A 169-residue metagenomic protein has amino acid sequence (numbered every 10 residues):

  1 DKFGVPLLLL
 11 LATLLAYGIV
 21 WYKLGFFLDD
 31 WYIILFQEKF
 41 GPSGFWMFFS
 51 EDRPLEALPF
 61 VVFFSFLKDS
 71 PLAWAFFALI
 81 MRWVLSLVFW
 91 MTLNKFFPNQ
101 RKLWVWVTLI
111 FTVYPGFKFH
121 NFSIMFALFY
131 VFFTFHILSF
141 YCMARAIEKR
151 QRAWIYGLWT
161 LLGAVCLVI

Functional and structural regions predicted by a protein language model:
D1-L15: Start-transfer (signal-anchor) and selected internal transmembrane alpha helices of multi-pass inner/ER membrane
L15-F36: Helix-to-loop transition at the C-terminal end of transmembrane segments
W46-D69, I80: Short hydrophobic/aromatic helix or loop-helix immediately within or flanking a transmembrane segment in polytopic
F76-P98, L138-C142: Transmembrane-helix motifs of polytopic, lipid-linked glycan transferases
I80, K118-L138: Multi-pass, polyprenyl lipid-linked donor-dependent membrane glycosyltransferases
F89, L93-G116, F133-T134: Transmembrane-helix signature of polytopic, membrane-embedded enzymes that assemble or transfer cell-envelope glycans
V131, H136-Y156: Membrane-interface transmembrane helices that cradle and orient dolichyl/undecaprenyl
W154-I169: Membrane-interface alpha helices of multi-pass inner-membrane proteins
